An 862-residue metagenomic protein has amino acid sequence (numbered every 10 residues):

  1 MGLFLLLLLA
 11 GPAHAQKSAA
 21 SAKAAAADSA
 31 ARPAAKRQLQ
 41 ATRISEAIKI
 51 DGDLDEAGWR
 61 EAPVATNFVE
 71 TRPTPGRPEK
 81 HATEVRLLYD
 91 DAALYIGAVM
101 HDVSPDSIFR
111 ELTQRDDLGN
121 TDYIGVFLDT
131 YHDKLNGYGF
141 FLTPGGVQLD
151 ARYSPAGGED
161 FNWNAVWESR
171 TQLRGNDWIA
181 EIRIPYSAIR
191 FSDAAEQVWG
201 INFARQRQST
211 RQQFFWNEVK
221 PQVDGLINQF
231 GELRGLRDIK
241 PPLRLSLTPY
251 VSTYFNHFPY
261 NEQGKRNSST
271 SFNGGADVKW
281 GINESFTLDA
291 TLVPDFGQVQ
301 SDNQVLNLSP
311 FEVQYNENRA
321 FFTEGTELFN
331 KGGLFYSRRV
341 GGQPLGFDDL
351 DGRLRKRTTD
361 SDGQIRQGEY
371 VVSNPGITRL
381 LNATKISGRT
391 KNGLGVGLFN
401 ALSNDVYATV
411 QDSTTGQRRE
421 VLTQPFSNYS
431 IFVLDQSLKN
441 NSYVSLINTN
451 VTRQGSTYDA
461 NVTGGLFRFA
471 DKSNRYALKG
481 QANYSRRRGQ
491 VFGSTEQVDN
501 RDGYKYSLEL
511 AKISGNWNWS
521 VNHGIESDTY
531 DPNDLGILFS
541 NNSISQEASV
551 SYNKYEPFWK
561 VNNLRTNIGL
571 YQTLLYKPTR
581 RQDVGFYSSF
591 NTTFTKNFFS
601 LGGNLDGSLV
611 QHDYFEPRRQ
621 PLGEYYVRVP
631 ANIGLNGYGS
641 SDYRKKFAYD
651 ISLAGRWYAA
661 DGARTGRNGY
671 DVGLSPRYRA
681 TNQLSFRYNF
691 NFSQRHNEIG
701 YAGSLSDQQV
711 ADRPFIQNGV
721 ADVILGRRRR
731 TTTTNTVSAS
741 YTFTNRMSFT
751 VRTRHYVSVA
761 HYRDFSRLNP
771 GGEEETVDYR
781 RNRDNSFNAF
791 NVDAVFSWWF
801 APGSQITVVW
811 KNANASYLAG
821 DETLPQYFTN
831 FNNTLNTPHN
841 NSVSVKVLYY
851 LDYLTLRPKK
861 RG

Functional and structural regions predicted by a protein language model:
M1-A10: Bacterial N-terminal signal peptides
G11-A15: Sec/Tat signal peptide C-region and signal peptidase I cleavage site
Q16-D435, S445-L446, T457, T837-N840: Structural preference for beta-rich elements and adjacent junctions enriched in aromatics
E218-P241, V406-S473, K512, F598-K646 (+1 more regions): Outer-membrane beta-barrel transmembrane domain signature of Gram-negative proteins, especially the mid-to-C-terminal
P249, F272-V278, F286, L292 (+9 more regions): Extended, hydrophobic alpha-helical segments in both membrane/secreted and soluble proteins
K265-R266, S309, N374, R418-P425 (+7 more regions): Alpha-helix capping and helix-loop boundary segments enriched in small/acidic/polar residues
T287, V293, S301-D302, F311-E312 (+5 more regions): Extended, well-ordered alpha-helical scaffold/bundle regions in very large, multi-domain proteins
R379-L381, S387, A460, S473 (+2 more regions): Exposed, low-structure sequence patches enriched in small/polar residues
